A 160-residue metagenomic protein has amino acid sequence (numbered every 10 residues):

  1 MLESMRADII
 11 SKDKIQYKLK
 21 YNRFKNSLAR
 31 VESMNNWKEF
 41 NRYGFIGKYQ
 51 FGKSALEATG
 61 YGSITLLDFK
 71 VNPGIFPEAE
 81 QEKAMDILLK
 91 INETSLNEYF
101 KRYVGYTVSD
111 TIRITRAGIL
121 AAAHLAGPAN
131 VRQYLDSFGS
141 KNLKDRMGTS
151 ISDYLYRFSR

Functional and structural regions predicted by a protein language model:
M1-N26, V31-R42, S54-E80, I87-R160: Non-catalytic cell-wall polysaccharide-engagement segments
I46-F51: N-terminal helical submodule of small eukaryotic multi-pass membrane proteins
